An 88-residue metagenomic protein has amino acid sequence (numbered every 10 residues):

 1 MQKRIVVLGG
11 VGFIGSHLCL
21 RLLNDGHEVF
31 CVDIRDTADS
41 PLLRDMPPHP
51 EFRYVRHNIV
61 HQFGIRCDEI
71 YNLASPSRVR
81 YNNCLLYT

Functional and structural regions predicted by a protein language model:
M1-L86: N-terminal Rossmann-like NAD(P)+-binding domain of SDR-like oxidoreductases, especially those catalyzing
